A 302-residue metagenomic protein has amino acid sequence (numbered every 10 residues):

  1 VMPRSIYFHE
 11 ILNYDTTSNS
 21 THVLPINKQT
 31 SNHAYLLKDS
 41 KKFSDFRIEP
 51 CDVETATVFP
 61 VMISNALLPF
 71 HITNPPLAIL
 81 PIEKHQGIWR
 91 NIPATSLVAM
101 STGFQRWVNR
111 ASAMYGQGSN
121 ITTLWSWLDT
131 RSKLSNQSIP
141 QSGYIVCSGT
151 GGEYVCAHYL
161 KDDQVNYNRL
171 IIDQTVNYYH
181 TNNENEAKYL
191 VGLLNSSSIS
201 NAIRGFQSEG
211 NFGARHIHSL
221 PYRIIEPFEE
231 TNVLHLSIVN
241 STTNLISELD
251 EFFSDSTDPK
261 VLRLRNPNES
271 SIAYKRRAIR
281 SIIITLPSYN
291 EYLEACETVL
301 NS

Functional and structural regions predicted by a protein language model:
V1-L234: Polybasic, glycine- and aromatic-enriched phosphate-binding surface used to engage nucleic acids
Y222-S302: Non-catalytic DNA-recognition/assembly elements of restriction-modification systems
